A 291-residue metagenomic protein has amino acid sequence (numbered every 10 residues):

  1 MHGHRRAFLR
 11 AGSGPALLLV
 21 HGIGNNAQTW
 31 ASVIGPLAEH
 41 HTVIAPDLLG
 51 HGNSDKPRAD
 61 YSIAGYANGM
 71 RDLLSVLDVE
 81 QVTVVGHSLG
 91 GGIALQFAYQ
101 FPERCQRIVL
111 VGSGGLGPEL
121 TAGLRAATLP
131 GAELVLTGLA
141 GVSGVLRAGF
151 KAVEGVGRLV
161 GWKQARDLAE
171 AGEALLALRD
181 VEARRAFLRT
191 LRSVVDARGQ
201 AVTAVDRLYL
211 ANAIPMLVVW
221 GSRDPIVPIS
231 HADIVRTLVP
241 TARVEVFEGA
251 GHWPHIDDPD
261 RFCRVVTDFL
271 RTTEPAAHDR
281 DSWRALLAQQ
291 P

Functional and structural regions predicted by a protein language model:
M1-R5: N-terminal cap/lid segment of alpha/beta-hydrolase-fold proteins
L9-A11, A45-L89, F101, L120-T121 (+1 more regions): Active-site loop/oxyanion-hole signature of alpha/beta-hydrolase fold enzymes
L9-N53: Conserved HGGG/HGGXW glycine-rich cap/lid loop of the alpha/beta-hydrolase fold
S13, S222-D224, G249-G251: Acidic beta-to-alpha connecting loop that harbors the catalytic carboxylate
I93-F97: Hydrolases whose catalytic domains are alpha/beta-hydrolase-1, hotdog thioesterase, or metallo-beta-lactamase-like
Y99, I108-V142: Flexible "cap/lid" loop of the alpha/beta hydrolase fold
L178-T237: Conserved serine/cysteine hydrolase catalytic core
A242-P291: Catalytic active-site module of serine/aspartate enzymes centered on a nucleophile-bearing elbow/loop
